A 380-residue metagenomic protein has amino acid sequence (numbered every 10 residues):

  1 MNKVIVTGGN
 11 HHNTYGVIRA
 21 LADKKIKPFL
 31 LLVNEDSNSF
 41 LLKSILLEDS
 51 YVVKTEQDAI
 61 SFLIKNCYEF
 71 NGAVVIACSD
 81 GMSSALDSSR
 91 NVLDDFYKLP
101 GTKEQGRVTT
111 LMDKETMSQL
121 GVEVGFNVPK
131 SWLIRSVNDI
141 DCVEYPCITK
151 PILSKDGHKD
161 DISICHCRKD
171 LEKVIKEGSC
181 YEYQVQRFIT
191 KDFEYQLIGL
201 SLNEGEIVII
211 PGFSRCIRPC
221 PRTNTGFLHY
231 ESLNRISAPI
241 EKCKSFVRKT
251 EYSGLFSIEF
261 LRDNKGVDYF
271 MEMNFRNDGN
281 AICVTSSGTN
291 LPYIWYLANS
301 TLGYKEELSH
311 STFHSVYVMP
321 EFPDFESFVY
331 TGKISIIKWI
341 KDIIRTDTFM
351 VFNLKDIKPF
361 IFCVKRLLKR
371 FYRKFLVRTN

Functional and structural regions predicted by a protein language model:
M1-K103, K369-T379: ATP-binding N-terminal substructure of ATP-dependent carboxylate-amine bond-forming enzymes
L32-S37, D80-M82, N203-V208, F213-C216 (+1 more regions): Short glycine-enriched loops at secondary-structure junctions
V108-Q184, I189-T190, N203-E206, S237-A238: Active-site nucleotide/adenylate-binding loops and adjacent lid/helix of ATP-dependent enzymes
C147, V208, Y269-E272: Protein kinase-like catalytic core scaffold
K169, R187-E251, N274-N299: ATP-dependent carboxylate/phosphate-activation module, predominantly the ATP-grasp catalytic core and closely related
S253-K265: A short glycine-rich, hydrophobically flanked beta-strand micro-motif that places a catalytic Asp/Glu for divalent metal
L297-N380: Peripheral (often C-terminal) accessory segments that flank ATP-dependent C-N-forming ligase machineries
